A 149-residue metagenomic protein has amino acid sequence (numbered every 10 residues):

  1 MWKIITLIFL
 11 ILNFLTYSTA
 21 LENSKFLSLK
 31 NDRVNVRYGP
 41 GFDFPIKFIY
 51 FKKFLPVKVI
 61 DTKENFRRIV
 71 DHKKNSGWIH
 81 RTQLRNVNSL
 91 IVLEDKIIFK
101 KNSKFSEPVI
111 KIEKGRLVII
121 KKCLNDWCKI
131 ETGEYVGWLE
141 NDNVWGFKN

Functional and structural regions predicted by a protein language model:
M1-A20: Classical Sec-dependent N-terminal signal peptides that target proteins to the secretory pathway
Y17-Y38, F48-K53, I60-K101, F105-E134 (+1 more regions): SH3-family beta-barrel domains
